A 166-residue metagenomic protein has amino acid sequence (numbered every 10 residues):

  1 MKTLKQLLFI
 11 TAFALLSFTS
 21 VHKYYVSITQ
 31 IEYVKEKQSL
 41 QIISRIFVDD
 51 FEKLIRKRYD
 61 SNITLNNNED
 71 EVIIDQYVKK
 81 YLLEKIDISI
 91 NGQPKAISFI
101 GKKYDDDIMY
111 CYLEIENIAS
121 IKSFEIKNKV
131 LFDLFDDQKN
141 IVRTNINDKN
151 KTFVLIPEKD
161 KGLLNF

Functional and structural regions predicted by a protein language model:
M1-V26: Bacterial Sec-dependent N-terminal signal peptides
V21-F166: N-terminal soluble domains immediately following signal/targeting peptides that reside in extracytoplasmic
